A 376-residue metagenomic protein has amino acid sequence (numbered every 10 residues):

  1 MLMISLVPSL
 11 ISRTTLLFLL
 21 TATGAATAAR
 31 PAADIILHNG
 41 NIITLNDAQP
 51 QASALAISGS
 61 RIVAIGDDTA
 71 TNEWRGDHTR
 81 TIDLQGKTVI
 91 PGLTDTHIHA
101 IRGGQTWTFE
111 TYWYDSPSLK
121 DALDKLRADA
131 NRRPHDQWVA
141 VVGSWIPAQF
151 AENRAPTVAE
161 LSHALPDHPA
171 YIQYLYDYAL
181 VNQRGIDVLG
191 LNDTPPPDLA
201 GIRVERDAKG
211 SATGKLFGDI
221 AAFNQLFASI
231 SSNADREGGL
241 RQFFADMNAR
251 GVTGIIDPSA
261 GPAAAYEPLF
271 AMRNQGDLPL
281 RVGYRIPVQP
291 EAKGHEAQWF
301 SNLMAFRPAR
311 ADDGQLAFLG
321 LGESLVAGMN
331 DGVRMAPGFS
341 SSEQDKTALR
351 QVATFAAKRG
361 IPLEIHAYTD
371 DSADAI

Functional and structural regions predicted by a protein language model:
L2-T15: Bacterial N-terminal signal peptides that target proteins for export
T23-G24: N-terminal signal peptide c-region/cleavage motif recognized by signal peptidases
R30-H38, I43, D47-S301, R310 (+1 more regions): Divalent metal-binding segments
R307: Carbohydrate-active enzyme catalytic cores, enriched for enzymes that act on polyanionic acidic polysaccharides
